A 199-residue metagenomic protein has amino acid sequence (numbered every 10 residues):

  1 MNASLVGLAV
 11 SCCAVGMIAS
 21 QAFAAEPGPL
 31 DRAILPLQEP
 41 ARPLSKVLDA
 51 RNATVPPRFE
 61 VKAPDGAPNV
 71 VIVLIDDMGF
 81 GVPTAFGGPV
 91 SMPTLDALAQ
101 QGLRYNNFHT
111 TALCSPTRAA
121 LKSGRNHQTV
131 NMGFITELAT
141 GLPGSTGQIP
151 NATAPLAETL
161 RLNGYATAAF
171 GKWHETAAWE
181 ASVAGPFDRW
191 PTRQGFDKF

Functional and structural regions predicted by a protein language model:
M1-L5: N-terminal secretory signal peptides that target proteins for export/translocation
G7-S20: Bacterial N-terminal signal peptides
M17-F199: Formylglycine-dependent sulfatase
